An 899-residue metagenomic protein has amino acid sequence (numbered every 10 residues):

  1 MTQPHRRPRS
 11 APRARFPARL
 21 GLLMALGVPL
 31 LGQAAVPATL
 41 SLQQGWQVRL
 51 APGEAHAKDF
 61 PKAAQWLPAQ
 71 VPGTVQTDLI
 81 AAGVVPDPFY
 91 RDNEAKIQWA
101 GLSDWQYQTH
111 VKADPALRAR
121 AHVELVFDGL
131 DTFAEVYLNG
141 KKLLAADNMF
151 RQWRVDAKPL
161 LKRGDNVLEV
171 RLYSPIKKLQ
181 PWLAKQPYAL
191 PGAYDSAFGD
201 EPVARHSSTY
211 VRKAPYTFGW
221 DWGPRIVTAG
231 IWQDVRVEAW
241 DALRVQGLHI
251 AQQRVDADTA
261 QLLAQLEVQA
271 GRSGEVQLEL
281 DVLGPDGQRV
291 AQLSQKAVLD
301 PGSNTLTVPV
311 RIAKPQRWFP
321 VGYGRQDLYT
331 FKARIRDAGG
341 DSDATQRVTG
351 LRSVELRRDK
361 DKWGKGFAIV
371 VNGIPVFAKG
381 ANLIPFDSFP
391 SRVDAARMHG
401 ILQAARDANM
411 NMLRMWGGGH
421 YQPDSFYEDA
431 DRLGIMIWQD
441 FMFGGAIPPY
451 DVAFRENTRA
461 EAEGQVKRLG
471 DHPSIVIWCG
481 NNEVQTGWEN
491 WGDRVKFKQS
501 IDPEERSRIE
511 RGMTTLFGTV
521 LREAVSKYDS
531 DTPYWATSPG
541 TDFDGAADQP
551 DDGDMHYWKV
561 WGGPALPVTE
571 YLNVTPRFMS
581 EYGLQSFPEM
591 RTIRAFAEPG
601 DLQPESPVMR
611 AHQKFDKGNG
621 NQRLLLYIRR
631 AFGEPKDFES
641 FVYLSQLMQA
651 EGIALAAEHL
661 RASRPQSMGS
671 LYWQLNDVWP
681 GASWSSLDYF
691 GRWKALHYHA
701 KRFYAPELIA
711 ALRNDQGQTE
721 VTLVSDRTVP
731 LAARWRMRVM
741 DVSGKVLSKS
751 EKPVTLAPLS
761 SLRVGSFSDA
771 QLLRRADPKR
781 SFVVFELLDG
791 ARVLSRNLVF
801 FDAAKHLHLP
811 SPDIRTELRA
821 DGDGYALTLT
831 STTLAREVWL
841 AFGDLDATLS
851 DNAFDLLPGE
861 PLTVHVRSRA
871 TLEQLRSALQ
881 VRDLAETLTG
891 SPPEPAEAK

Functional and structural regions predicted by a protein language model:
A35-V126, P202-D234, E238-L243, D359-W363 (+4 more regions): Extended carbohydrate-recognition surfaces in non-catalytic/accessory domains of CAZymes and lectin-like proteins
V36-L40, R49-P52, A82, L102-R244 (+5 more regions): Accessory beta-strand-rich segments of carbohydrate-active enzymes
L40, R120, L190-S207, A242-L248 (+3 more regions): Low-complexity, Pro/Ser/Thr- and charge-rich linker/hinge segments at domain boundaries
Y107-T109, R151-V155, G302-V310, L762-G765 (+2 more regions): Short strand-edge motifs at loop-to-beta-strand transitions and within beta-strands of extracellular beta-rich domains
P159-V167, Q265-K360: Extended acidic/polar, glycine-enriched regions that form or flank non-catalytic beta-rich accessory modules
D195-A197, A204-G219, D341-D715, L807-H808: Extended substrate-binding grooves/exosites of carbohydrate-active enzymes
L266, E605-D851, L856-R867: Carbohydrate-binding surfaces of carbohydrate-active enzymes
G324-T345, S768-P810, R869-K899: Terminal connector regions
